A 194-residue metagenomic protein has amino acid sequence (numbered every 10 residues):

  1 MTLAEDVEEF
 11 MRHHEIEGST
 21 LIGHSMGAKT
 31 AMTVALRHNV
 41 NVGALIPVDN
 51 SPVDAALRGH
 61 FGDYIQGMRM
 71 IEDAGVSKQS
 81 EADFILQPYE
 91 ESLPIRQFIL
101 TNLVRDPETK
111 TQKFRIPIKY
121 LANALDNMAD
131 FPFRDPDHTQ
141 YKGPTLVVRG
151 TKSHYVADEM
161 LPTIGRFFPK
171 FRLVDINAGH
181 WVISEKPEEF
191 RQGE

Functional and structural regions predicted by a protein language model:
M1-I22, M26, Q192: Active-site loop/oxyanion-hole signature of alpha/beta-hydrolase fold enzymes
E8, M32-L36, R191: Short, hydrophobic alpha-helix immediately C-terminal to the catalytic nucleophile
E15-G18, V40, K142-G143, P169-K170: Active-site acidic short loop of glycosyltransferases
M32-A82, A157: Flexible "cap/lid" loop of the alpha/beta hydrolase fold
D73-P132: Conserved alpha/beta-hydrolase catalytic His-Asp/Glu region
P107-F167, R172-I176: Conserved serine/cysteine hydrolase catalytic core
A178-R191: Catalytic histidine-centered segment of alpha/beta-hydrolase-like enzymes
